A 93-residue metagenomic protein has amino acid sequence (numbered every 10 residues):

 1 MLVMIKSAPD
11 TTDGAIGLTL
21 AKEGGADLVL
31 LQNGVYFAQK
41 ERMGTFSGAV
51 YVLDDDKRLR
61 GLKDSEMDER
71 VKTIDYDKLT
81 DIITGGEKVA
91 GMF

Functional and structural regions predicted by a protein language model:
M1-L2: Extreme N-terminal starter segment of soluble prokaryotic enzymes
I5-P9, L31-N33, D55, F93: Structural motif
P9-L28: Histidine-anchored nucleotide/phosphate-binding helix
A26-N33, G48-D56: Short internal beta-strands
G34-G48, L59-L62: N-terminal beta-loop-helix "entrance" segment that forms/cooperates in small-molecule cofactor or anionic ligand
F46-D54, K72-D77: Structural recognition of alpha->loop->beta junctions
D64-F93: C-terminal structural segments of small proteins and small subunits
